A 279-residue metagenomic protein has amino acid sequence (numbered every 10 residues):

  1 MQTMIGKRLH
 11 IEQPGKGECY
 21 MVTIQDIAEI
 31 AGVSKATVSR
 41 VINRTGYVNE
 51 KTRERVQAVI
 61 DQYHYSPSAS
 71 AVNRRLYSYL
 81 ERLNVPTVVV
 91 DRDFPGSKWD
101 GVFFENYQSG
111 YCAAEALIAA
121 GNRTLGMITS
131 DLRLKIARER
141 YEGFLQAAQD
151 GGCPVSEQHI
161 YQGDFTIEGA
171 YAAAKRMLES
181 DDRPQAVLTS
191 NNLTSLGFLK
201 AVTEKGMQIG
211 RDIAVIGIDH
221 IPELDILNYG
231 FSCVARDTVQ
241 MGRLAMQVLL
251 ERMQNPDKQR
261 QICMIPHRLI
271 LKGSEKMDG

Functional and structural regions predicted by a protein language model:
M1-S70: N-terminal helix-turn-helix DNA-binding module of bacterial transcription factors
S70-A71, R75, R92, G101-C112 (+5 more regions): Hinge/beta->alpha junction and helix N-cap segments in small-molecule ligand-binding domains
R75-N84: Catalytic-core regions built around general acid/base machinery
L83-F94, V215-G217: Short beta-strand elements of ligand-binding domains
L83-N84, S97, L227-Y229: Short, structured coil segments at secondary-structure junctions
R123-T124, V155-H159, Q185, I209-D212: Short acidic capping loops at alpha-helix termini that bridge into adjacent secondary structure
K175-R176, S180-G279: Flexible loop/turn connectors
